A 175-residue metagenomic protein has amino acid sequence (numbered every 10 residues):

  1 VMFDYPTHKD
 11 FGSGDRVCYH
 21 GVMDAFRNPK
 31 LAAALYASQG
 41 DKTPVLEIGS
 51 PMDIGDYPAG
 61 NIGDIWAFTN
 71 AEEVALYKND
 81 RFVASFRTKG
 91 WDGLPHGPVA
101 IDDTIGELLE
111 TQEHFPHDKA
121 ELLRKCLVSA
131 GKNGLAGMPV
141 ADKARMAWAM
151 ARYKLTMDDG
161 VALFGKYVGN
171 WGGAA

Functional and structural regions predicted by a protein language model:
V1-A175: Substrate-binding clefts and catalytic carboxylate motifs of secreted carbohydrate-active enzymes
